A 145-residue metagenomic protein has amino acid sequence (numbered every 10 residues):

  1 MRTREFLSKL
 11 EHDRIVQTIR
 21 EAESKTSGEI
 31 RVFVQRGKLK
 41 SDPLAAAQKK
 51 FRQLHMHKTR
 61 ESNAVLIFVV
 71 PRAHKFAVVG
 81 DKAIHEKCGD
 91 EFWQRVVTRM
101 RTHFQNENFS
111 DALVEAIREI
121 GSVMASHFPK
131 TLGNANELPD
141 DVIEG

Functional and structural regions predicted by a protein language model:
M1-A64, V69-G145: A structural boundary signal for the start of the first folded domain, especially the loop/turn and N-capping region
